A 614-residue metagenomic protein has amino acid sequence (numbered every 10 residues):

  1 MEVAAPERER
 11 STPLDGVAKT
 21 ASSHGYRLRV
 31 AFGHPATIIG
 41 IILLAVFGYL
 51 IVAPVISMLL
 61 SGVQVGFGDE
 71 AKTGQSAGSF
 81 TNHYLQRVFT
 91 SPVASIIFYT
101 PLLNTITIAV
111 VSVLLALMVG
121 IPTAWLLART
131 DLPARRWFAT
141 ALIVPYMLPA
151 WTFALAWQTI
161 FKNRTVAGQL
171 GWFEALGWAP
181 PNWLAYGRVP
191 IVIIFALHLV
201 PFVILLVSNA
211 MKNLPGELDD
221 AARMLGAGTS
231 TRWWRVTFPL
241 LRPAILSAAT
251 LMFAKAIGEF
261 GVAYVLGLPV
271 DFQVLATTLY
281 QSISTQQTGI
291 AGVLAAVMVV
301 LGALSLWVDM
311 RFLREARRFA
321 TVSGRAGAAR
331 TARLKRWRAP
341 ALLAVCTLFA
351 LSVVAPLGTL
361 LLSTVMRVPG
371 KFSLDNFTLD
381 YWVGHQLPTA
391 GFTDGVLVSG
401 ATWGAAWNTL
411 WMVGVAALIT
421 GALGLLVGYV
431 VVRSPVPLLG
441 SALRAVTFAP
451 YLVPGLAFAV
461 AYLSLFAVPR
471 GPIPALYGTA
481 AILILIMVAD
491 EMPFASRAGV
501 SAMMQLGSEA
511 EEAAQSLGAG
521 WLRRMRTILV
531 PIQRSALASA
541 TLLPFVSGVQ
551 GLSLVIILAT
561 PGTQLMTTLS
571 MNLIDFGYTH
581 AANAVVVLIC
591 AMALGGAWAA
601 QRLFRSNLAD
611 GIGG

Functional and structural regions predicted by a protein language model:
M1-I42, M310-L348, G440, A599-G614: Transmembrane alpha-helical segments of polytopic membrane transport and secretion proteins
S23-L28, F80-V93, F377-G395: A short amphipathic helical element positioned immediately N-terminal to and/or at the very start of a transmembrane
H34-T73, T90-K212, L240-F260, V265 (+8 more regions): Membrane-water interface segments at the C-terminal ends of transmembrane alpha-helices in multi-pass inner-membrane
F67, K72, S76-A77, N82 (+4 more regions): Juxtamembrane inter-helical linkers in multi-pass membrane proteins
T73-G74, K162, F260-T285, K371-N376 (+2 more regions): Glycine-rich helix-loop "coupling/hinge" segments at transmembrane-helix boundaries in multipass transporters
A116, L225-A227, L517-A519: A short glycine-centered flexible hinge/capping loop motif at secondary-structure junctions
A222-R223, A514: The alpha-helix within a helix-turn-helix
V270, Y280-L301: Helix-loop-helix hairpin linking two adjacent transmembrane segments in secondary transporters
